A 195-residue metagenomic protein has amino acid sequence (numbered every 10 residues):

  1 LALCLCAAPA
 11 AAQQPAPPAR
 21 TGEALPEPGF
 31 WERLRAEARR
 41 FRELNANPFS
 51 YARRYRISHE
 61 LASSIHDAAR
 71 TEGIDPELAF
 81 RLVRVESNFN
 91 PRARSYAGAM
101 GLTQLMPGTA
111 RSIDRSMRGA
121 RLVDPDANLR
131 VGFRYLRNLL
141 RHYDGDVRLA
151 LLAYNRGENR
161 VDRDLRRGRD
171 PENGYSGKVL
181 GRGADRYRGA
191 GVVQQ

Functional and structural regions predicted by a protein language model:
L1-A7: Bacterial N-terminal signal peptides
Q13-Q14: Boundary of Sec targeting at the N-terminus
L25-Q195: Catalytic glycan-binding domains that act on GlcNAc-containing polysaccharides
